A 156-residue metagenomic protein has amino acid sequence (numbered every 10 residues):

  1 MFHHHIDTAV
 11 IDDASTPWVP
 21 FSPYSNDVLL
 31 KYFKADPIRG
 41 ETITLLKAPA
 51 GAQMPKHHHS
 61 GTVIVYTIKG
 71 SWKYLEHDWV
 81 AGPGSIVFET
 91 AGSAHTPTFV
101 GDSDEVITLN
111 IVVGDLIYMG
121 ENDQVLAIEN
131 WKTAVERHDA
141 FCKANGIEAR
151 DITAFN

Functional and structural regions predicted by a protein language model:
M1-G40, Q124, I128, E136-N156: A short, N-terminal "cap"/entry segment at the start of jelly-roll beta-barrel domains of the cupin/DSBH fold
L30-Y32, I43-L45, I64, I86-F88 (+1 more regions): Conserved hydrophobic/aromatic beta-strand scaffold that supports enzyme active sites
Y32-R39, A52, H58, T62: Active-site region of the double-stranded beta-helix
P37, L75-T96: Short acidic-glycine-tyrosine-enriched beta hairpin
T44, A50, H59-G61, V87 (+2 more regions): Beta-strand-enriched cores of mature, soluble protein domains
T44-L46, M54-H59, E76-W79, T98-V100: Short histidine-centered beta-strand/loop micro-motifs that create catalytic or ligand/metal-coordination sites
A50, H59-E76, G82: Glycine- and acidic-residue-biased ligand/ion/polar-headgroup-sensing regions
G82, A91-E121: Ligand-binding loop in jelly-roll beta-barrel domains
